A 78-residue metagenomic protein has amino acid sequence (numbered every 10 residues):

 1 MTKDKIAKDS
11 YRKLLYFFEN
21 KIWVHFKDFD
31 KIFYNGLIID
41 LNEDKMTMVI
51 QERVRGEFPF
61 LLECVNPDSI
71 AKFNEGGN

Functional and structural regions predicted by a protein language model:
M1-N35, R53-N78: Short glycine-rich, low-complexity segments
L41-T47, E75: Short, conserved beta-turn/loop elements at beta-strand boundaries and strand-helix junctions
V49-Q51: Beta-strand residues in well-ordered beta-sheet regions across diverse protein folds
